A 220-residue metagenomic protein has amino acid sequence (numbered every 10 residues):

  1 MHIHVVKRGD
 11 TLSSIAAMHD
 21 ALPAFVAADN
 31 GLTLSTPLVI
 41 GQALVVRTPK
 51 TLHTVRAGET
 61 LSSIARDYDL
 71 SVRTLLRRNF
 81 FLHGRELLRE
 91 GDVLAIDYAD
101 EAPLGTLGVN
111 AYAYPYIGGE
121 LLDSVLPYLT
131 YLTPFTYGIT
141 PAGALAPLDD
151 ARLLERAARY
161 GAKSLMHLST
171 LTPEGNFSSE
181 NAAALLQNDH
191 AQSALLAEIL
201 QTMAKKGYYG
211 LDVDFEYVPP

Functional and structural regions predicted by a protein language model:
M1-H19, Q42-D69, D92: Primarily a LysM-type cell-wall glycan-binding module
H2, L34, T51, H83-G84: Short, conserved secondary-structure segments in the cores of folded domains
H4-V5, V45, T54-R56, V93-A95 (+4 more regions): Soluble periplasmic/extracytoplasmic beta-strand elements of cell-envelope proteins
T11-L12, L22, P37, T60-L61 (+10 more regions): Stable alpha-helical elements in mature extracytoplasmic
A17, A21, R66-L70, F80 (+5 more regions): Sec-exported extracytoplasmic/periplasmic mature domains
N30-P49, L87-D100: Short, structured interface segments
T60, S71-Y131, E155, L196-A197: Non-catalytic accessory regions flanking glycosidase/transglycosidase catalytic cores in CAZymes
P103-P115, L126, T140-P220: Chitinase-like catalytic core of GlcNAc-active glycosidases
